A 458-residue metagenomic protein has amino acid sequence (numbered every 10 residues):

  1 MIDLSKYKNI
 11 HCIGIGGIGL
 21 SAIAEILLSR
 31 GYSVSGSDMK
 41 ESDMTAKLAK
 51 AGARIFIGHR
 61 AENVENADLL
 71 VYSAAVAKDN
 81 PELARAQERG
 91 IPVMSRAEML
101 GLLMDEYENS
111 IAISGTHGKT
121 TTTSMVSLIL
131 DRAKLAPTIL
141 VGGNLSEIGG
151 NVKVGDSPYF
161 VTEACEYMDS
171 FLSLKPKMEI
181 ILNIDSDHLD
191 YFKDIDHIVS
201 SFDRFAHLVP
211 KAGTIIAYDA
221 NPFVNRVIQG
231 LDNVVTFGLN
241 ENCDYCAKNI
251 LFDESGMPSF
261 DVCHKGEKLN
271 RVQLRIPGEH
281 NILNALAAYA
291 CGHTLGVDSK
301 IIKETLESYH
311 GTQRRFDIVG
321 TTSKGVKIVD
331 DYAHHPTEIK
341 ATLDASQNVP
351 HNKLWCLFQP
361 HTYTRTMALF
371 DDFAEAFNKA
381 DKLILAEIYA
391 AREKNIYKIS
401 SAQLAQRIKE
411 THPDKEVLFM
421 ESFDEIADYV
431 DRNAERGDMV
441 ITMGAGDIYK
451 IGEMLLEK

Functional and structural regions predicted by a protein language model:
I2-H11, G19, I26-R30, Y107 (+3 more regions): Nucleotide phosphate-binding/pyrophosphate-handling subdomain across enzymes that bind or process nucleotide phosphates
D3-L4, C12, I26-Y32, A49 (+6 more regions): Phosphate-binding loop of NTP-binding sites
I10-I15, M443: Conserved N-terminal Rossmann-fold NAD(P)-binding element of oxidoreductases
S33-K47: NAD(P)-binding Rossmann-fold cofactor-contacting core
S37-D38, F56-H59, M94-G101, L140-G143 (+5 more regions): Beta-strand->loop->alpha-helix junctions that form or flank phosphate-binding loops in nucleotide-handling enzymes
R54-N66, E425, Y429-V430: Short acidic low-complexity segments
G256, A374-R436: C-terminal helical cap/extension that packs against the catalytic core of soluble nucleotide-cofactor enzymes
E425-L456: A glycine-rich beta-strand to alpha-helix segment that forms a phosphate/ribose-binding loop at ligand/cofactor sites
